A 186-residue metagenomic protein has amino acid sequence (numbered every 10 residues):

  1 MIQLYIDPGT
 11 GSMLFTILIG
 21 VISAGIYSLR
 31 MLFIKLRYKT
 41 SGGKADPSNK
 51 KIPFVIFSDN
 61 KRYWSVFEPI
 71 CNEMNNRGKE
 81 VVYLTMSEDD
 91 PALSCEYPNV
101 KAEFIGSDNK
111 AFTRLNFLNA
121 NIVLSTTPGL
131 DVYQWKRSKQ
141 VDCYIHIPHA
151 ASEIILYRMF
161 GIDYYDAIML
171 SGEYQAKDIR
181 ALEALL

Functional and structural regions predicted by a protein language model:
M1-G9: Short, strongly hydrophobic alpha-helical membrane anchors
G9, S41-G43, H146-A150: Short hydrophobic/aromatic-rich motifs at helix boundaries and adjacent loops
I17, V21-I22: Hydrophobic topology marker
S28-K39: Membrane-spanning helices that line or support transport/gating and their immediate boundary helices in channels
R37-I52: N-terminal signal-anchor transmembrane helix
V55-L186: Active-site and donor-binding regions of nucleotide-sugar-utilizing enzymes
